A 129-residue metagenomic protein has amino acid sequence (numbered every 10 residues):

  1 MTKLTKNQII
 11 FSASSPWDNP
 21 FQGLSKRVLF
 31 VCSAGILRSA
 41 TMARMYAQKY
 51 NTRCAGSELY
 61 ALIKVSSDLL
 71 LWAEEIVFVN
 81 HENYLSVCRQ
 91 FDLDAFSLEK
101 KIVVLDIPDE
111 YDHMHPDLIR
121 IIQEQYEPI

Functional and structural regions predicted by a protein language model:
T2-W72, L85, Q123-P128: Conserved active-site segments centered on acidic
A34, E82, P108-Y111: Short, flexible active-site-adjacent loop segments at beta-strand->alpha-helix junctions, enriched in small/polar
L59, W72, D94, D112-M114: A broad, structure-centric signal for solvent-exposed, well-ordered loop/edge residues that line or flank functional
D68-L105: Mid-chain, well-packed structural core segment of small domains
F96-I129: Ser/Thr/Gly-rich flexible loops in soluble cytosolic domains mediating phosphotransfer, phosphorylation
